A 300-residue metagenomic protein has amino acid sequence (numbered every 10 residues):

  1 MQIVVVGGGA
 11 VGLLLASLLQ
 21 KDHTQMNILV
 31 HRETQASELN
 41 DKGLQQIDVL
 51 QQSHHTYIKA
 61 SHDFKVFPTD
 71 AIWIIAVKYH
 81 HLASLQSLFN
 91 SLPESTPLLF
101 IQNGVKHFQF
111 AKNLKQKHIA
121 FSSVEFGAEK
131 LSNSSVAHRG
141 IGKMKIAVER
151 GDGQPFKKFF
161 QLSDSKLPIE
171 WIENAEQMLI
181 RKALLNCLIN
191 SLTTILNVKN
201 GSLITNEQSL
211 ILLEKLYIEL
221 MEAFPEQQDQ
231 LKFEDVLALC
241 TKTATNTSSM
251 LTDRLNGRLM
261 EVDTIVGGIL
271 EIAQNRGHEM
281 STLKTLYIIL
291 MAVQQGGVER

Functional and structural regions predicted by a protein language model:
M1-H55: NAD(P)+-binding Rossmann beta1-loop-alpha1 motif at the extreme N-terminus of oxidoreductases
I3, T24-N27, L98, I119 (+1 more regions): Hydrophobic anchor at the start of a short beta-strand that flanks the dinucleotide cofactor-binding loop
I28-H31, I146, L270: Short internal beta-strands
Q46-S135: Rossmann-like NAD(P)(H) cofactor-binding subdomain of soluble oxidoreductases
I101-M178: Rossmann-fold dinucleotide-binding core
S135-K145, N197-I204, N246-N256: Helix-loop-beta segment of a Rossmann-like dinucleotide-binding subdomain
E176-I204, Q208-M221: Active-site-proximal catalytic alpha-helix in oxidoreductases
E214-R300: NAD(P)-dependent Rossmann-like dehydrogenase/reductase catalytic/cofactor-binding core
